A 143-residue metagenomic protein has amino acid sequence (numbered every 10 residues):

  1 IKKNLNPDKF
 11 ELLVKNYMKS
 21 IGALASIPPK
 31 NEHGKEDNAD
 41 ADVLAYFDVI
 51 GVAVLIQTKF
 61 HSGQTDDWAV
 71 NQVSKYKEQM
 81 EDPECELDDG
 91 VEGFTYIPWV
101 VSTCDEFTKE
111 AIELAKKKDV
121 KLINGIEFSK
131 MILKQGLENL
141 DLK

Functional and structural regions predicted by a protein language model:
I1-K143: Mixed-charge (Asp/Glu-Lys/Arg
